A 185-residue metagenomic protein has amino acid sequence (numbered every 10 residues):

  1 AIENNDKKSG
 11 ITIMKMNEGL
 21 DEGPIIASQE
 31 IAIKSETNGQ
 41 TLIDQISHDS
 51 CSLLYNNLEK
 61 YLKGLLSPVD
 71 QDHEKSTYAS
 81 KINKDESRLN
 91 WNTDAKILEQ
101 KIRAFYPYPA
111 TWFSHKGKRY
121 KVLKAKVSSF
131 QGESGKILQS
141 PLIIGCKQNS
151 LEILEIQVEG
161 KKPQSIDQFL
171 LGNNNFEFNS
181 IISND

Functional and structural regions predicted by a protein language model:
A1-A79, N83-D85: Donor/substrate-binding cores of folate-linked one-carbon enzymes
R88-L89: Helical "substrate-binding/catalytic lid" subdomain of Rossmann-like NAD(P)-dependent dehydrogenases/reductases
N92-D185: An anion-binding loop in the catalytic cleft
